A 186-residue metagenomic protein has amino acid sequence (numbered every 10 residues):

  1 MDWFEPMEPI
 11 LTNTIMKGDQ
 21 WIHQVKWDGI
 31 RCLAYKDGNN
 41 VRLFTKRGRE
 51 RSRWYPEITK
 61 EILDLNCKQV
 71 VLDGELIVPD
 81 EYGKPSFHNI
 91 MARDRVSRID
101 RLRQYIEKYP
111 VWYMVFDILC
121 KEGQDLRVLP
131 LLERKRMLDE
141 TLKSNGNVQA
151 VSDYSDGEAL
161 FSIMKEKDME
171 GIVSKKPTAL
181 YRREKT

Functional and structural regions predicted by a protein language model:
M1-T186: Catalytic cores of nucleic-acid ligases and guanylyltransferases
